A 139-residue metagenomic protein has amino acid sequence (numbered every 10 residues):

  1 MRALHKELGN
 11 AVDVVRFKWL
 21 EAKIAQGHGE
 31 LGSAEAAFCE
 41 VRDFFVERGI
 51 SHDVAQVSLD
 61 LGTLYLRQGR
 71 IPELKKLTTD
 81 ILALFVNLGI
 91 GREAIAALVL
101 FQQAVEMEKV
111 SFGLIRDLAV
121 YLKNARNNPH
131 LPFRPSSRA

Functional and structural regions predicted by a protein language model:
M1-E7, V12-I24, F101-K109: Alpha-helical scaffold segments of alpha-solenoid architecture
R2, G32, R42, I81-L82: Intrinsically disordered, low-complexity coil segments
R2-K6, A25, F38, F45 (+2 more regions): Eukaryotic all-alpha helical interaction scaffolds
V12-V54: Alpha-helical adaptor scaffolds
E40, E47-A139: C-terminal non-catalytic interaction modules
